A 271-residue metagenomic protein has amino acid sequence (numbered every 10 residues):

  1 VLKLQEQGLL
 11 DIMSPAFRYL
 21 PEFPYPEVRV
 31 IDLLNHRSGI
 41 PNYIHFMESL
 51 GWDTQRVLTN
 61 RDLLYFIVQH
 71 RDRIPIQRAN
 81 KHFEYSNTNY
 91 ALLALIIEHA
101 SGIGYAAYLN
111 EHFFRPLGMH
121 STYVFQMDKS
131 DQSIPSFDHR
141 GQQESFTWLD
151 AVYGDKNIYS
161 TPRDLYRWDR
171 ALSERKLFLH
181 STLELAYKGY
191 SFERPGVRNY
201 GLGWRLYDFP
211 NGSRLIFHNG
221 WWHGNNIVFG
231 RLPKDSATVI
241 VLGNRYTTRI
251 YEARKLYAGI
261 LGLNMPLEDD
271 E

Functional and structural regions predicted by a protein language model:
V1-M13, Y90-E98, L165, S236: Active-site SXXK
L2, E6-L9, L20-F23, I67-H70: Active-site-adjacent loops and short helices of periplasmic peptidoglycan-processing enzymes
K3-L10, N35-I40, H99, I103 (+2 more regions): N-terminal leader/targeting segments and the immediately adjacent pre-domain N-terminus
D11-P26, P116-L117: Short, glycine/proline-biased beta-turn/loop segments that scaffold the active-site neighborhood
E27-H223: Short, surface-exposed loop or secondary-structure junction motifs that flank catalytic or metal-binding residues
N211-S213, Y246-E271: Short, gly/Ser/Thr-rich active-site loops of penicillin-recognizing serine hydrolases
F217, V228-R245: Short, well-ordered beta-strand elements
W222-H223, N244-T247: Short, glycine-/Ser/Thr-/acidic-enriched flexible segments
